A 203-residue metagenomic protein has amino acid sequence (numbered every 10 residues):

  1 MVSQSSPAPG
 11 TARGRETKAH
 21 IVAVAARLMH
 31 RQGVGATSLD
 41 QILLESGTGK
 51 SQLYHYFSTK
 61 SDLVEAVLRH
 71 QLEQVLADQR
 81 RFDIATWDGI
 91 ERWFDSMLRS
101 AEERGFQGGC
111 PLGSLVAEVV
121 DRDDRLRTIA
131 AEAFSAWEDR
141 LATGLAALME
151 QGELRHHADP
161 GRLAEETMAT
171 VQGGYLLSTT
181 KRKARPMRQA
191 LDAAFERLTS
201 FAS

Functional and structural regions predicted by a protein language model:
M1-P7, A66, S203: Short, intrinsically disordered or compositionally biased N-terminal tails of bacterial proteins
V2-A8, A12-T48: Short, amphipathic alpha-helix enriched in basic
E16-R27, R31, E45, D62-E103 (+3 more regions): Alpha-helical structural segments
S46-F57: Short hydrophobic/aromatic patch on the recognition helix
G89, R104-T128: Amphipathic alpha-helical segments used for helix-helix packing
E91, P160-M168, A184: Short, well-structured alpha-helical segments
S100, A147, M168-R185, R197-S203: Amphipathic C-terminal alpha-helical segment
R122-D124, S135-L163, T199-S203: Hydrophobic alpha-helical bundle segments that form small-molecule/ligand-binding pockets
